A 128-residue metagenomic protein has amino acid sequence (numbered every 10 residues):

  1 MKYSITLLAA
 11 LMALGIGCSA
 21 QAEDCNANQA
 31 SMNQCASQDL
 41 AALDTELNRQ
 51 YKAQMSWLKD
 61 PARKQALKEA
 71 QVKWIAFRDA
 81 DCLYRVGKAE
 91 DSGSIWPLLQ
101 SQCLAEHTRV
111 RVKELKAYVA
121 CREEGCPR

Functional and structural regions predicted by a protein language model:
M1-L8: Bacterial N-terminal signal peptides that target proteins for export
A9-A10, A20: Cleavable N-terminal signal peptides
G15-S19: N-terminal signal peptide c-region/cleavage motif recognized by signal peptidases
A20-R128: N-terminal alpha-helical modules
